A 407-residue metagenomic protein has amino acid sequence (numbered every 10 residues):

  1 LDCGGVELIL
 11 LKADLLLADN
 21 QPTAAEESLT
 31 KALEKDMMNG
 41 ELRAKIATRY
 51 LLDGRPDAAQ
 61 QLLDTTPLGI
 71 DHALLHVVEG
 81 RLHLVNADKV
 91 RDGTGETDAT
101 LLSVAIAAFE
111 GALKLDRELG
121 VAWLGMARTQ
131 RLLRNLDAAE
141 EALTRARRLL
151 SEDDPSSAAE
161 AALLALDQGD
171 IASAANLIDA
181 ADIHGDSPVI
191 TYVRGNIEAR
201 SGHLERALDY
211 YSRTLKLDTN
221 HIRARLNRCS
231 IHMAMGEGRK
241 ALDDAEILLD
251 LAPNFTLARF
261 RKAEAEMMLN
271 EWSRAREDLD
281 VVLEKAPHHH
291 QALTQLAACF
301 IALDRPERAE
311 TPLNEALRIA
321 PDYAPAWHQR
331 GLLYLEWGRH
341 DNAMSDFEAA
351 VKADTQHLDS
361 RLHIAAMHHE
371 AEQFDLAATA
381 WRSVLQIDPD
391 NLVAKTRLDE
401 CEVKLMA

Functional and structural regions predicted by a protein language model:
L1, K35, L68-I70, L115 (+8 more regions): Structural marker of alpha-solenoid helical repeat scaffolds
G4-G5, M38, D71-A73, E118 (+8 more regions): Short coil loop/turn residues that delineate tetratricopeptide repeat
D19-K31, D53-L62, D88-G111, L133-R145 (+8 more regions): Structural signature of tandem alpha-helical TPR/SEL1-like repeats, specifically the intra-repeat loop/turn
L68-G69, R148, H369, F374-D399 (+1 more regions): TPR/TPR-like (Sel1-like) alpha-helical repeat modules
